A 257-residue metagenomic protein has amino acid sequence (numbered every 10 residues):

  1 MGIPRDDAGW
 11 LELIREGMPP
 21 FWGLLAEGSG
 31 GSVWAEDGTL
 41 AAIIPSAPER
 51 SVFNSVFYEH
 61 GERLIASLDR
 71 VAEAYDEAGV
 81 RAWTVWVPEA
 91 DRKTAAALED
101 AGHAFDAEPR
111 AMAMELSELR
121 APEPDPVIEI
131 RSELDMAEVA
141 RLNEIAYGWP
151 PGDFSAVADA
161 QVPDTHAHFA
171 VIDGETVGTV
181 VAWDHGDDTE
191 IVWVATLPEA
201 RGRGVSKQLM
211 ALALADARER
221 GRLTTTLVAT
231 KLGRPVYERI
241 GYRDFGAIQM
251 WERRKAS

Functional and structural regions predicted by a protein language model:
M1-D76: N-terminal charged segments
L25-W34, G79-R81, A90, D106-P109 (+3 more regions): A short helix-loop-beta-strand connector motif used in the catalytic cores of GNAT acetyltransferases and, in some
A47-S55, D106, W183-V192, R201: A conserved beta-turn-beta hairpin within the catalytic core of GNAT-like acetyltransferases that forms part
E59-R131, A229, W251-R253: Acyl-donor-binding surface of acyltransferase catalytic domains
L64-E73, T196-P198, G202-A215, E219: Conserved acetyl-CoA-binding loop-helix of GNAT-fold acetyltransferases
L98, Y237, Y242: Conserved active-site tyrosine of GNAT-family acetyltransferases
A121-P124, S132-I145: A short, well-structured alpha-helix characteristic of acyl/acetyltransferase catalytic modules
P151-L197: A conserved beta-strand-loop-helix scaffold within acyl/acetyltransferase catalytic domains
